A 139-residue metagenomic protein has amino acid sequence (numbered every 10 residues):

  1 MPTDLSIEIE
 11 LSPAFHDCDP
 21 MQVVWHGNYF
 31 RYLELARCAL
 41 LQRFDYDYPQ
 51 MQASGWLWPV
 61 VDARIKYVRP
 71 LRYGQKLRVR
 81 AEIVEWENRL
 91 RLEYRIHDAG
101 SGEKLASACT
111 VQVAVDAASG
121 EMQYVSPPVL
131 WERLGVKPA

Functional and structural regions predicted by a protein language model:
M1-Q42: Catalytic strand-loop segment that frames the active site of acyl-thioester-processing enzymes
T3-I9, Q42, R72-K76, I83-A139: HotDog/MaoC-like acyl-thioester-processing domains
S12, R64, V111: Short aromatic/hydrophobic contact patches that present stacked aromatics for nucleic-acid/ligand binding
F44-Y46: A short, aromatic/hydrophobic, helix- or strand-capping loop or linear motif that either lines the entrance/gate
M51-W58: Short, basic/aromatic beta-hairpin or loop at an interaction surface
V61-Y67, R78-R80, E93: Short structured motifs
